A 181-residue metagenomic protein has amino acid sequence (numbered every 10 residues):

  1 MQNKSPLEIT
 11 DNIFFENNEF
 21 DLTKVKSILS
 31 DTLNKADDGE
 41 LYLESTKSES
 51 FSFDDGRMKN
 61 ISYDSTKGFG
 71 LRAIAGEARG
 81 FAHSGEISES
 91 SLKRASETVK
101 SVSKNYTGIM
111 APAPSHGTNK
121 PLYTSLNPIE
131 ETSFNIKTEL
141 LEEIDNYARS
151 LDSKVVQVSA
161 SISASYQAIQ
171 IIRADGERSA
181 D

Functional and structural regions predicted by a protein language model:
Q2-V25, L29-S30, N34-E49, K93-A180: Acidic low-complexity segments
E49-K104: N-terminal alpha-helical targeting/anchoring segments
